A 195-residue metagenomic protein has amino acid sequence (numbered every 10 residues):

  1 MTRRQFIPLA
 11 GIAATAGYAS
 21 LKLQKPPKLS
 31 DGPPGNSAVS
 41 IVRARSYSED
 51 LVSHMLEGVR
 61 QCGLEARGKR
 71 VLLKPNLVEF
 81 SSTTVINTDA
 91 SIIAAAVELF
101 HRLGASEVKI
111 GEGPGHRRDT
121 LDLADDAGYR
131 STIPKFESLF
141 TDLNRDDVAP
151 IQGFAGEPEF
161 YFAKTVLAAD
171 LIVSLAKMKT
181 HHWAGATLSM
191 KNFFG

Functional and structural regions predicted by a protein language model:
M1-G195: N-terminal and secondary-structure boundary signal
